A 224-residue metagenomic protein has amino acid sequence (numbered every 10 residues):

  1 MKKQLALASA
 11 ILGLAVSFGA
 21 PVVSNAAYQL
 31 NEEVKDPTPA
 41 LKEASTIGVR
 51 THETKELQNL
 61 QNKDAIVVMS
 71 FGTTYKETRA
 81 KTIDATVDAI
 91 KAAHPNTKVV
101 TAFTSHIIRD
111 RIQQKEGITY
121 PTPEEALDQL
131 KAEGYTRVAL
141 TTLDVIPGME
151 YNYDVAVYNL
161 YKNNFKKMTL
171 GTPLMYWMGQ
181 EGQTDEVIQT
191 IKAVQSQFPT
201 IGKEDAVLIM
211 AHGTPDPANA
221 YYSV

Functional and structural regions predicted by a protein language model:
M1-K2, T136: Short, intrinsically disordered low-complexity segments
K2-S24: Sec-dependent N-terminal signal peptides of Gram-positive bacterial secreted proteins and lipoproteins
S24-V224: Extended amphipathic ligand-handling, pore-lining, and cofactor/metal-binding catalytic surfaces
